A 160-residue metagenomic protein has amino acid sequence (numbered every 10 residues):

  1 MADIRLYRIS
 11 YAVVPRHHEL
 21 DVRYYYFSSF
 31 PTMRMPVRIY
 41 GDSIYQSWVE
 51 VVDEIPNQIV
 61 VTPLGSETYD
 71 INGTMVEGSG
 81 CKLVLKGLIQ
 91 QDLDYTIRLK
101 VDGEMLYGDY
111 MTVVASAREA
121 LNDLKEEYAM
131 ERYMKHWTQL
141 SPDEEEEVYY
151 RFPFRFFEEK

Functional and structural regions predicted by a protein language model:
M1-K160: Long, low-hydrophobicity, acidic/polar, solvent-exposed interaction domains
